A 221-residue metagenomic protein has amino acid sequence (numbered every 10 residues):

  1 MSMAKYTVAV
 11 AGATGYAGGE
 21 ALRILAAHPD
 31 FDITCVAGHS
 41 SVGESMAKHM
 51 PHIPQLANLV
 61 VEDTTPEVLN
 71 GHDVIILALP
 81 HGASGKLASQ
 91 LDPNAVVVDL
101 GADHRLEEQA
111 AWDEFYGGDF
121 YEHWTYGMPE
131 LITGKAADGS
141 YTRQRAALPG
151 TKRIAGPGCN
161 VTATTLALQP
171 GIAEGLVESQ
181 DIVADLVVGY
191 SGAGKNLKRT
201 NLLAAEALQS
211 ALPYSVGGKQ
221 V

Functional and structural regions predicted by a protein language model:
S2-G218: N-terminal Rossmann-like NAD(P) cofactor-binding subdomain of oxidoreductases, focused on the glycine-rich
